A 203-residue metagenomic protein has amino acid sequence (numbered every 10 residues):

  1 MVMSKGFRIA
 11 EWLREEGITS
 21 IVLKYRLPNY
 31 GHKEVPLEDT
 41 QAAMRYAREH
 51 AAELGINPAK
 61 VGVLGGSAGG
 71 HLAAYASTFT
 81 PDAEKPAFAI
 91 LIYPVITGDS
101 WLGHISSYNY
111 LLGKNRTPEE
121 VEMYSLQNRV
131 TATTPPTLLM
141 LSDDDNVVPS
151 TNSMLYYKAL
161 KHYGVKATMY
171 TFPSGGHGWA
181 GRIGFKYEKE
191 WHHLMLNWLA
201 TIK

Functional and structural regions predicted by a protein language model:
V2-R8, I21-P58, I183-E190: Catalytic nucleophile-loop/oxyanion-hole region of alpha/beta-hydrolase and closely related hydrolase-like folds
R14-K24, G62, T168: A fold-wide structural signal in alpha/beta-hydrolase
T19, K24-P28, V95, P173-G175: Short beta-to-alpha linker loops that shape the active-site pocket of alpha/beta-hydrolase fold enzymes
A42-S107, V121, L126: Primarily recognizes the serine-hydrolase "nucleophile elbow" in alpha/beta-hydrolase and SGNH/GDSL folds
K114-R129, T134-P135: Active-site nucleophile elbow and catalytic-triad environment of alpha/beta-hydrolase enzymes
T133, L139-L141, D145: Short beta-strand/loop motif that positions the catalytic acidic residue of the alpha/beta-hydrolase fold
N146-L155: Conserved alpha/beta-hydrolase "acid-adjacent" motif
M154-K203: C-terminal catalytic histidine-bearing segment of alpha/beta-hydrolase fold enzymes
